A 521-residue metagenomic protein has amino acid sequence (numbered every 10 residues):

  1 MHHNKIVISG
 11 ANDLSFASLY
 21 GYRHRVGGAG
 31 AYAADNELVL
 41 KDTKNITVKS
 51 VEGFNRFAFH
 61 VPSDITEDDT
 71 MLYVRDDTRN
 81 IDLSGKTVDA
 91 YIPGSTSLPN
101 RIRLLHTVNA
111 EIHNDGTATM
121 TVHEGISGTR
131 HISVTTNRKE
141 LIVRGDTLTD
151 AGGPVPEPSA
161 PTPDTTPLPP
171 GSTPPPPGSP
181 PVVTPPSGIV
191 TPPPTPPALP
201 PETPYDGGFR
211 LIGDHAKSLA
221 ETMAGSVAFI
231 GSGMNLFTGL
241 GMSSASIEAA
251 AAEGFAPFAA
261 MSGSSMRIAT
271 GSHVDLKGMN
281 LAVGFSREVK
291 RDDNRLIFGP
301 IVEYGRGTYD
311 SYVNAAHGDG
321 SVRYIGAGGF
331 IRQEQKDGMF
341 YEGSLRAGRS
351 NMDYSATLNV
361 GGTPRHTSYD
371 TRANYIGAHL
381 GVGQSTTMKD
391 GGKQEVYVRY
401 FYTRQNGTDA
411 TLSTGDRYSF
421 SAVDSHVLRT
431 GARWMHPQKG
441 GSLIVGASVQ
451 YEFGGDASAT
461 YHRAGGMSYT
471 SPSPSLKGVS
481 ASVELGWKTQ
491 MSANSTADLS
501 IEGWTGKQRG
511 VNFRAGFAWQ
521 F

Functional and structural regions predicted by a protein language model:
M1, L19-A31, Y369-T371, G503-G506: Tandem-repeat/low-complexity and Cys-motif detector
M1-Y20: A detector of tandem-repeat and repeat-rich interaction/domain scaffolds
L14-I102: Extracellular beta-strand/loop-rich repeat segments of large surface/secreted proteins
N55-A58, D64-D68, Y91-K290: Outer-membrane translocation/initiation segment of Type V secreted surface proteins
P200-Q394, D498-K507, N512: Outer membrane beta-barrel translocator domains of Type V secretion systems
G271-H273, Y312-G320, N351-T371, Q405-H426 (+1 more regions): Solvent-exposed, glycine/polar-rich loop segments of beta-barrel outer-membrane systems
G328, M388, Y418-F521: Outer membrane beta-barrel transmembrane domains
R399-Q405: Solvent-exposed flexible segments
